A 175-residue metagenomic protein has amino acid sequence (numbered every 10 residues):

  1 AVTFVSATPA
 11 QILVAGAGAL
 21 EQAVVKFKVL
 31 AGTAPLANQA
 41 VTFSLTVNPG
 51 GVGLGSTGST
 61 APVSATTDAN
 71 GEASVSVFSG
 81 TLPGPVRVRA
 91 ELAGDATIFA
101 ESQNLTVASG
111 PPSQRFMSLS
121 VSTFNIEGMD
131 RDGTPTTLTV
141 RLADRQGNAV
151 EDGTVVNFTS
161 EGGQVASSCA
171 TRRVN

Functional and structural regions predicted by a protein language model:
A1-N175: The feature marks long extracellular or luminal low-complexity segments
